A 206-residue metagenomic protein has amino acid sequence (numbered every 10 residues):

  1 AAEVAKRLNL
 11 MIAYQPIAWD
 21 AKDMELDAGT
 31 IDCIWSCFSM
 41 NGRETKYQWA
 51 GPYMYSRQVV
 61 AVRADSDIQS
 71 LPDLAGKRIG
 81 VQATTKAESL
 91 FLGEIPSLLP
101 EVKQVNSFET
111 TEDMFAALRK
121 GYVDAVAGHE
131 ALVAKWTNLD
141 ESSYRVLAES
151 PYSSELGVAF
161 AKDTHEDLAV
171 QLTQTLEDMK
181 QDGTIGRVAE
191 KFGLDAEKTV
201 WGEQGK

Functional and structural regions predicted by a protein language model:
A1-R7, F38-S39, S56-T110, A125 (+1 more regions): Bilobed "Venus flytrap"/periplasmic-binding protein-like clamshell domains and structurally analogous long
A1-R7, P72-D73, K77-R78, T85-K86 (+1 more regions): Extended ligand-binding regions for polar small-molecule ligands
A2, K6, M11-D73, R145: Acidic, polar ligand-binding/catalytic clefts
W19-A21, S39-R43, S66-I68, T84-S89 (+6 more regions): Solvent-exposed loop/turn segments at secondary-structure junctions within structured extracellular/periplasmic domains
A21, C37-K46, L90-G93, A117-Y152: A ligand-binding cleft/hinge motif common to bilobed small-molecule-binding domains
A28, D32-C33, D124-A125, G157: Short, Asp-centered acidic motifs that coordinate Mg2+ and/or phosphate in catalytic or ligand-binding sites
Y55-V62, A134, N138-E177, D195-K206: Periplasmic-binding protein-like
K86-V105, R145-V146, E177-K206: Ligand-binding clefts/hinges and TM-proximal coupling segments of bilobed small-molecule sensing domains
